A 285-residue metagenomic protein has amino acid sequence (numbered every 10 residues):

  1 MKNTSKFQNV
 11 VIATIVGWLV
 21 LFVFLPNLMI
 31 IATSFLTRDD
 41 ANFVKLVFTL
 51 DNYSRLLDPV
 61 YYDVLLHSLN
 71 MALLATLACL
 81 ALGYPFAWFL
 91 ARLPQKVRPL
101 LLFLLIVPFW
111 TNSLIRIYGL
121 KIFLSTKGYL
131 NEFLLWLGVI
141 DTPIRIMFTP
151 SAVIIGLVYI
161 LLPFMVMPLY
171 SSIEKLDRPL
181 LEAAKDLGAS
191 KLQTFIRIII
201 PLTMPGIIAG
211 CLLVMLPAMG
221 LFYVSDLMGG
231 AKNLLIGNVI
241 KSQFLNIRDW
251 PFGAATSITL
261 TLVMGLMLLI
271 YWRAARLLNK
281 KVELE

Functional and structural regions predicted by a protein language model:
M1-I30, P99, F103, T261: N-terminal signal-anchor/first transmembrane alpha helix
M1-T4, L74-I106, I122, P179-L181 (+1 more regions): Transmembrane-helix boundary motif in ABC transporter permease subunits
K2-K6, V10-A13, L36, Y170-K185 (+1 more regions): C-terminal transmembrane helix and the adjacent membrane-cytosol boundary/short C-terminal tail of inner/organellar
K2-Q8, Y53-V60, A218, D226-R273: Interhelical loop and adjacent transmembrane-helix boundary motif in polytopic membrane transport permeases
I15-F24, F103, V107, Y159 (+2 more regions): Transmembrane alpha-helices
F24-P59, F123, K127-G128, G230 (+1 more regions): Short membrane-interfacial helix/loop motifs at transmembrane-helix boundaries
P26-T33, R38-D39, I115-I117, M165-P168 (+1 more regions): Non-cytoplasmic
A41, L50, I117-V158, L192 (+1 more regions): Membrane-interfacial helix termini and adjacent extracytoplasmic/periplasmic loops of multi-pass transporters
